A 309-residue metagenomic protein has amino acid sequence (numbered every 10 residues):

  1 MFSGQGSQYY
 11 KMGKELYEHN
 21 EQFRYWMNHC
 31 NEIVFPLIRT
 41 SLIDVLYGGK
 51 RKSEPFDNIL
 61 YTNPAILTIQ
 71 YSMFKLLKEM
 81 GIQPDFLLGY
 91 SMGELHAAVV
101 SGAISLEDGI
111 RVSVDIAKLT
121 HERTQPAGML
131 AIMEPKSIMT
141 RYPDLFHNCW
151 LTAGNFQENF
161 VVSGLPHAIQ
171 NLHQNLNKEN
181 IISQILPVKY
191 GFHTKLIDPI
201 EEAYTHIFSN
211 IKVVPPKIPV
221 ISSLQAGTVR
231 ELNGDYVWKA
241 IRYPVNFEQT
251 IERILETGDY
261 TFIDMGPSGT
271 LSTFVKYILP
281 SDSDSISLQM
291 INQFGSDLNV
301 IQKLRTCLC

Functional and structural regions predicted by a protein language model:
M1-Y142, I182-V188, F262-F274, S283-S296 (+1 more regions): FabD-like malonyl-/acyl-CoA
E79-I82, N155-F156, R253-T261: Short, surface-exposed connector motifs at secondary-structure boundaries
G89, W150-N155, F160, I185: Short beta-strand
A117-R123, H147-G154, R253: Short, flexible, solvent-exposed loop/turn segments with mixed acidic/basic and small polar residues
A131, N177-M265, T273-F274, Q293-L308: Acyltransferase
K136, G164-Q170: Helix N-cap motif at beta-to-alpha junctions
Y142-C149, K212-V213: Short secondary-structure junctions
P143-F146, I169-E179: Short amphipathic alpha-helices in soluble, non-transmembrane regions that often serve as interface/regulatory elements
